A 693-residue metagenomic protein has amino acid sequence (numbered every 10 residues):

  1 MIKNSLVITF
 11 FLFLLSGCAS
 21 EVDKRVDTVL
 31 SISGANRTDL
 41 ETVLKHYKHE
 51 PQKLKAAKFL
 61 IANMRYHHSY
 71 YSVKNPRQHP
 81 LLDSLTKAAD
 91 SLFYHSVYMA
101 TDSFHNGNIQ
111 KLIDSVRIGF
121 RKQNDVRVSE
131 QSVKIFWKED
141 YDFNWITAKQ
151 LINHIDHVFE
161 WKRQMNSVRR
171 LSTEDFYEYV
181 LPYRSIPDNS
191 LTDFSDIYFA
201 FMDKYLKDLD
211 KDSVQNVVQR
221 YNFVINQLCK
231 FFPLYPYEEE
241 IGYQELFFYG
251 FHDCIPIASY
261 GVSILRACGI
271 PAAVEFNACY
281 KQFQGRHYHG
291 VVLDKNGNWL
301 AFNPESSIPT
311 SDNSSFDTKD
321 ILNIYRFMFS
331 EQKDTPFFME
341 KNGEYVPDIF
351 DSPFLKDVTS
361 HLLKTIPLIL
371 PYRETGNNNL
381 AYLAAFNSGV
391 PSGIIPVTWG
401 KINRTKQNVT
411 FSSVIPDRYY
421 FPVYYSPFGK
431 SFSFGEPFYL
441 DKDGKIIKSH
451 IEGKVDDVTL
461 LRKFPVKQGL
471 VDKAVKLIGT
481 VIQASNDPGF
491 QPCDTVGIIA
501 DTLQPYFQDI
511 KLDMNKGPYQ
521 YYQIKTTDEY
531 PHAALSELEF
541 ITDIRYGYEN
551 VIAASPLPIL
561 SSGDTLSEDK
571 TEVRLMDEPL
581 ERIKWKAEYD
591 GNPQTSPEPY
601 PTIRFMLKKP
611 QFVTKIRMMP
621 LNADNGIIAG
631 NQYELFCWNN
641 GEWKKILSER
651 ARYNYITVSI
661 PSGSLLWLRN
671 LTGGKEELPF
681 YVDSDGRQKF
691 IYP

Functional and structural regions predicted by a protein language model:
S16-G17: C-terminal motif of bacterial Sec signal peptides marking the signal peptidase cleavage site
R25-G34, T42-Q52, K111-D114, K204-V224 (+2 more regions): Hydrophobic/aromatic-rich core segments of domains that either
S31, D39-T42, H49-Y249, G285: Secondary-structure boundary elements
K364-T375: A short, amphipathic beta-strand motif
K406-F421, Y425-F428, K516-P518, S659-S662: Short Pro-Gly-centered beta-turn/loop motif in secreted/extracellular proteins
Y425-G435, D528-A534, T672-L678: Short acidic/polar inter-strand loop motif in beta-rich domains
P427-G453, F540, F680-Q688: Structured interaction patches on ligand/partner-binding surfaces of diverse proteins
G453-Q508, M514-G517, Y530-K615, M619-I628 (+1 more regions): Disordered, acidic Ser/Thr/Pro-rich linker "stalks" and the adjacent N-terminal cap of the next globular domain
